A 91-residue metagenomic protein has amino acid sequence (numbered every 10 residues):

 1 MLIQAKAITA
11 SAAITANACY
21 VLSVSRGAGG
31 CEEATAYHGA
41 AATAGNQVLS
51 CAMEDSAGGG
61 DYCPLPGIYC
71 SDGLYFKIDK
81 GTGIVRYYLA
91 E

Functional and structural regions predicted by a protein language model:
M1-E91: Surface-exposed, low-hydrophobicity beta-strand/loop segments enriched in small/polar/acidic residues
